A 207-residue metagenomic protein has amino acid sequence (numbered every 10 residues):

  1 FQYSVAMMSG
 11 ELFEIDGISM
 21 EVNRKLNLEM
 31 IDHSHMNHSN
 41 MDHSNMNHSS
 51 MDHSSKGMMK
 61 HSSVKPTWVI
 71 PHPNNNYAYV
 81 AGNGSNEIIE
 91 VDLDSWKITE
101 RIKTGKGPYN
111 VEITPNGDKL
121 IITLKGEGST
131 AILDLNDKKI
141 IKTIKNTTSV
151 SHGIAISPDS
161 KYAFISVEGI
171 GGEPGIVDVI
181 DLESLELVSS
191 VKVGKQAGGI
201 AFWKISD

Functional and structural regions predicted by a protein language model:
F1-D207: Predominantly soluble domains enriched in secretory-pathway, periplasmic, or organellar proteins
